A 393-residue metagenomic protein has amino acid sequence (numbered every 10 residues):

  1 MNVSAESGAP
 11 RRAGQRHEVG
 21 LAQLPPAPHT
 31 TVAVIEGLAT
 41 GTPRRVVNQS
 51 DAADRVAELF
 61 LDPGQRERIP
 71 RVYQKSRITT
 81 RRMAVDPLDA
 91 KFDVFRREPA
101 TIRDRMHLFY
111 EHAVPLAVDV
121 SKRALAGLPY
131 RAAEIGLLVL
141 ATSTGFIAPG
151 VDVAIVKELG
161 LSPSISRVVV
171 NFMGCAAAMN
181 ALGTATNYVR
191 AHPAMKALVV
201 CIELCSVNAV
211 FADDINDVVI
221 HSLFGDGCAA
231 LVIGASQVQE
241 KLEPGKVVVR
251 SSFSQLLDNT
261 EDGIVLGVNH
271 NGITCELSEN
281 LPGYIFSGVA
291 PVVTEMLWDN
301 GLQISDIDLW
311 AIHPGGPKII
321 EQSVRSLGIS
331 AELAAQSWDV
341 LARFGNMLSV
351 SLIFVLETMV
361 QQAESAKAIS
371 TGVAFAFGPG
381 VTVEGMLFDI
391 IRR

Functional and structural regions predicted by a protein language model:
V3-Y110, F211-S287, P291-E295, F377-G380 (+1 more regions): Condensing-enzyme catalytic core mediating Claisen C-C bond formation in acyl metabolism
G20-L21, H29, V118, S143-T144 (+7 more regions): Claisen-condensing/thiolase-fold acyl-transfer catalytic domains that form or cleave C-C bonds in fatty acid
E36-A39, A141, N171, K196-E203 (+2 more regions): Short beta-strand segments
V72-L161, F172, I304-I320: Conserved beta-ketoacyl condensing-enzyme motif
Q74, F92, H112-G127, T184 (+3 more regions): Short, well-ordered amphipathic alpha-helical segments that serve as non-catalytic structural scaffolds within diverse
F146-L161, V199-V210, E261-L266, I320-A334: Acidic-glycine-rich active-site phosphate/pyrophosphate-binding loop
P163, V170, N180-T184, C201-D226 (+1 more regions): Active-site glycine-rich loop that binds ribose-phosphate moieties when present
